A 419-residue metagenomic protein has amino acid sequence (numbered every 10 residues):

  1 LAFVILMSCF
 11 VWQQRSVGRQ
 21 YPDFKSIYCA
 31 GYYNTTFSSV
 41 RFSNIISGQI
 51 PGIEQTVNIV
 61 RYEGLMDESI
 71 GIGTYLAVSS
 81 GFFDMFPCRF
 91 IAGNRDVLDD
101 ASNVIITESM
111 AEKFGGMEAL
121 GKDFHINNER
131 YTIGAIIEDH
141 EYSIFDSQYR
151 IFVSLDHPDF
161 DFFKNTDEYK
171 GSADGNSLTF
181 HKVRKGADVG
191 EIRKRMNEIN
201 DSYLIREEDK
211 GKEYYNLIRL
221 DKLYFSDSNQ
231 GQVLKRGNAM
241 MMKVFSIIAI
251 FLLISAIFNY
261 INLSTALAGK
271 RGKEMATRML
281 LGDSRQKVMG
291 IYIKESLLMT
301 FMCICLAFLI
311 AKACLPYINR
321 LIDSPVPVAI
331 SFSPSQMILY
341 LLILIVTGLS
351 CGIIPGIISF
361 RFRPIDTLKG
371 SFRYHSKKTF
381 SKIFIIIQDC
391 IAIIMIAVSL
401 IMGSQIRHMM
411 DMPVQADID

Functional and structural regions predicted by a protein language model:
V4-L120, H125-T132, K194, D201 (+4 more regions): Structured, solvent-exposed hinge/loop segments at the ends of secondary-structure elements
I5-S8, I248-M275, S350-P355: A hydrophobic alpha-helix feature that marks transmembrane segments and, especially, their cytosolic C-terminal ends
L6-C9, N216, L297-F362, I394 (+2 more regions): Small-residue-rich transmembrane alpha-helices
F10, R15-F24, Q148-F152, H157-F163 (+5 more regions): Short juxtamembrane loops and helix-capping segments at transmembrane helix boundaries of multi-pass membrane proteins
Q20-Y21, I199-A249, G269-R271, C314-L342 (+1 more regions): Membrane-helix entry/capping segments
S79-I91, I106-G237: Mid-to-C-terminal secondary-structure elements that act as membrane-proximal/extracytoplasmic interface segments
F258-M299, R361-F372: Intracellular coupling helices
I353-I385: Feature of multi-pass inner-membrane transport and sensor proteins that recognizes transmembrane helices together
